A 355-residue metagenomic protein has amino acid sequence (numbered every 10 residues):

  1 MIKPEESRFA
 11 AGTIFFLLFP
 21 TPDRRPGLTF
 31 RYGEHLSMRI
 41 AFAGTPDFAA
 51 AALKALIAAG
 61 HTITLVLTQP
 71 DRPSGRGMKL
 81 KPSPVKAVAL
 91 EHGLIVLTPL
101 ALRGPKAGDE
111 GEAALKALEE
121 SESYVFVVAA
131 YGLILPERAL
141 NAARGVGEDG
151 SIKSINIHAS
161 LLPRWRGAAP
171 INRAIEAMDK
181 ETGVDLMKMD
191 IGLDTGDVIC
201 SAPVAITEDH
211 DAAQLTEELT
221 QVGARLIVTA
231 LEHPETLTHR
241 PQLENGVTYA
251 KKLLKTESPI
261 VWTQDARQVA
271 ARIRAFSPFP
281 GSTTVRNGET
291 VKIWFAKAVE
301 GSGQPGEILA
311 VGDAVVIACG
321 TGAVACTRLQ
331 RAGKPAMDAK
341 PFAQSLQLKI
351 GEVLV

Functional and structural regions predicted by a protein language model:
P4, V66-L67, A296, L329: Generic beta-strand hydrophobic packing signal
P4-S7, P20: Hydrophobic residues within membrane-embedded alpha helices
R8, G12-T13, G27-P278, R331-G333 (+1 more regions): One-carbon transfer enzymes
I14-P20: Hydrophobic alpha-helical signal peptides and transmembrane signal-/tail-anchor segments that drive secretory-pathway
E257, T263-V355: An anion-binding loop in the catalytic cleft
